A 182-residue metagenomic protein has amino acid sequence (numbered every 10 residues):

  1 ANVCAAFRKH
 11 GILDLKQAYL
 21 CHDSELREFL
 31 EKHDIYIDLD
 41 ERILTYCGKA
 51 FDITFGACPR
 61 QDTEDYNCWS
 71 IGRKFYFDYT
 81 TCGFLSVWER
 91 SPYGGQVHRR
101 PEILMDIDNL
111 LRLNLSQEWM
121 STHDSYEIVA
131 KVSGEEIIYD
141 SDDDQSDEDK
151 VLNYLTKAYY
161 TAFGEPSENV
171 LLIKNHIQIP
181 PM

Functional and structural regions predicted by a protein language model:
N2-D34, L44, I71-Y79, V87-M182: Conserved NAD+-utilizing ADP-ribose enzyme module
E25, D34, E41-R60: RNA-binding basic/glycine-rich loop and surface signature characteristic of RAMP-family CRISPR effectors
A50-Y79: Short linear interaction motifs
F84: Phosphate-binding glycine-rich loops of NTP-binding sites
